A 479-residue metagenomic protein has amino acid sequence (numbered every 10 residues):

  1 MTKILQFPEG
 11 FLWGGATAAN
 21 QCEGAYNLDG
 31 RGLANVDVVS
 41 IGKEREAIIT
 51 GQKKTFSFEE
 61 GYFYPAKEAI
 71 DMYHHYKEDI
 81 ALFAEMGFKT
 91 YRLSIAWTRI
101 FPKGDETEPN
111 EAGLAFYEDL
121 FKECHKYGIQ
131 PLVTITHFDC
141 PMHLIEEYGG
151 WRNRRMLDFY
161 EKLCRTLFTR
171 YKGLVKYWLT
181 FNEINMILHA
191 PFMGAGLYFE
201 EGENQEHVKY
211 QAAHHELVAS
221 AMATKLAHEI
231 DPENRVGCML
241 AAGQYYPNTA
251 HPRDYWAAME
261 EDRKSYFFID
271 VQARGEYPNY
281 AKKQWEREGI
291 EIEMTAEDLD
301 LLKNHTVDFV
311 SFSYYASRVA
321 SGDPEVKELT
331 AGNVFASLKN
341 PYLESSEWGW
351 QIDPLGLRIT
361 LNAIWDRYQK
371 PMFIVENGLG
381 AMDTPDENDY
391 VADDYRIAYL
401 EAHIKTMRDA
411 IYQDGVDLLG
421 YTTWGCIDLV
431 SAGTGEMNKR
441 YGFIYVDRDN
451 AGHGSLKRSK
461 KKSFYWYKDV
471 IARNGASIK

Functional and structural regions predicted by a protein language model:
T2-E60, K103-D105, L114-K479: Active-site region of glycoside hydrolase catalytic domains
G61-H75, R152-R155: Active-site mouth loops of central-metabolism enzymes
A66, Y73, G104-T107, E347: Short, flexible active-site loop motifs that bind/organize anionic cofactors or intermediates
D71, H75-A96, N304-V310: Catalytic domains of carbohydrate-active enzymes, especially glycoside hydrolases
K89, T98-I100, F138-C140: A short acidic, glycine/proline-enriched capping/turn motif at secondary-structure boundaries, especially helix N-cap
I95-P109: Glycine-rich, proline-tolerant flexible connector loops at the mouths of alpha/beta enzymes
